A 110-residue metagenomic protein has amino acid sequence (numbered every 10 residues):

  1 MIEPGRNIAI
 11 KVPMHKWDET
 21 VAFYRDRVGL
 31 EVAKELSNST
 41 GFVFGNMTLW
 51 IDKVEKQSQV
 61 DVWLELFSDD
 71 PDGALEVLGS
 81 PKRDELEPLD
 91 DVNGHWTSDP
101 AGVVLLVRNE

Functional and structural regions predicted by a protein language model:
M1-A22, V62-L64: N-terminal beta-strand motif that seeds the catalytic metal site of vicinal oxygen chelate
M1-E3, V12, E76-E110: Vicinal oxygen chelate
P4, S58-V60, A74: Short loop/turn segments at connectors of secondary-structure elements within structured domains
H15-E31, L78: Amphipathic alpha-helical segments
W17, P71-D72: Residues at or immediately preceding the N-termini of alpha-helices
L30-S68, V104-E110: Conserved short beta-strand elements that form part of the metal-binding/catalytic scaffold of enzyme active sites
F44, I51, A74-S80: Alpha-helix C-terminal capping segments
